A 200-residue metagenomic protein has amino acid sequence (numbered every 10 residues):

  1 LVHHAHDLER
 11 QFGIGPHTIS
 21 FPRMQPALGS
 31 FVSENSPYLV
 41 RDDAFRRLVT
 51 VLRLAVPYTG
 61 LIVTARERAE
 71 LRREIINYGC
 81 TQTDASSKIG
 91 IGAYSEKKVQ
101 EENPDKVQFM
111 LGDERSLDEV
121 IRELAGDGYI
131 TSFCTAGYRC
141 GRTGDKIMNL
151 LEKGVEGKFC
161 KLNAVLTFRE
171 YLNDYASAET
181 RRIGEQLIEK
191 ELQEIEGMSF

Functional and structural regions predicted by a protein language model:
L1-S30, R41-E70, N77, S86-A93: Conserved C-terminal portion of the radical SAM core fold that forms the substrate/S-adenosylmethionine-binding
F31, R53-L54, N103, I147: Generic signal for short, ordered secondary-structure residues within or immediately flanking folded domains
V32-L39, E102-V107: Glycine-rich tight-turn/loop motif centered on a GG-T
S36-A44, G112: Alpha-helix N-cap and loop-to-helix initiation/capping positions
E70-R73, Y78-T83, S87-F200: Radical SAM enzyme core and accessory elements
